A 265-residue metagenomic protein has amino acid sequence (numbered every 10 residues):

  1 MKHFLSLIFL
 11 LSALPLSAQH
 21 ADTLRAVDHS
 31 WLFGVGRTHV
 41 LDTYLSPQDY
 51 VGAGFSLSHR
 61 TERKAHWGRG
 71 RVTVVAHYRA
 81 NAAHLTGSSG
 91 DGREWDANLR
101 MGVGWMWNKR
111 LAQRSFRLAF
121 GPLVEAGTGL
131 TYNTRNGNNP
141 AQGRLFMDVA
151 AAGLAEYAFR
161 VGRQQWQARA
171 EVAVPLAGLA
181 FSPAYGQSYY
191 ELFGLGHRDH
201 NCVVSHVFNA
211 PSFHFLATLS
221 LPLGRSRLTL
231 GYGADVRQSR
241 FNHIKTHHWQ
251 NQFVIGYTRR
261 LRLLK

Functional and structural regions predicted by a protein language model:
Q19-T73: Short glycine/proline- and aromatic-enriched beta-strand/turn motifs that initiate or cap beta-hairpins
H20-V27, K64-V74, N108-L118, R160-Q167 (+2 more regions): Short loop/turn motifs that connect adjacent beta-strands in outer-membrane beta-barrel proteins
V27-F33, G70-A76, F116-V124, V149-A151 (+3 more regions): Transmembrane beta-strands of outer-membrane beta-barrel proteins
V35, F55-W67, M101-K109, P122 (+4 more regions): Residues on the lipid-exposed face of transmembrane beta-strands in outer-membrane beta-barrel proteins
V35-L41, Y78-T86, V124-Y132, Y157 (+4 more regions): Transmembrane beta-strands of outer-membrane beta-barrel pores
D49-L57, R93-M101, F116, A141-A151 (+2 more regions): Residues that define the transmembrane beta-barrel architecture of outer-membrane proteins
N138-R225: Outer-membrane beta-barrel transmembrane domain signature
W249-K265: Outer-membrane beta-barrel "beta-signal"
